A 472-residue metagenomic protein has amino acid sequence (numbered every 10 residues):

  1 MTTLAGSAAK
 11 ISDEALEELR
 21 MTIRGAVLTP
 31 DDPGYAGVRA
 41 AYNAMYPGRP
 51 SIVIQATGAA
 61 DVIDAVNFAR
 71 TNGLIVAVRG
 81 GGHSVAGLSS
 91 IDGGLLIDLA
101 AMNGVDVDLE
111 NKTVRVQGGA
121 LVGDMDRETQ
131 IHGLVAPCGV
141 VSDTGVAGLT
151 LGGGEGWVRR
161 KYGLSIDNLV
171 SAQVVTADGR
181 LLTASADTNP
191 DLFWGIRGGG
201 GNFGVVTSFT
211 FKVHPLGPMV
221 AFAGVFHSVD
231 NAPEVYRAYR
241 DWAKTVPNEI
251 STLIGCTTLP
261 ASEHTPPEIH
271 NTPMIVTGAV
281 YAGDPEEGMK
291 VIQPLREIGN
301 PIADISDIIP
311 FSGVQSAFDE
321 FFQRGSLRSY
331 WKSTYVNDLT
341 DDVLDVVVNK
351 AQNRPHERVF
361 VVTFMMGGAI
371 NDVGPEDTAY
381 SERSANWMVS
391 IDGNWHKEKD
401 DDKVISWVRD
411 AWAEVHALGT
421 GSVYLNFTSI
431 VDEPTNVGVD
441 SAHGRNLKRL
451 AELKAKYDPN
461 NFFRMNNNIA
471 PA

Functional and structural regions predicted by a protein language model:
M1-A472: Soluble FAD-dependent oxygen oxidases
